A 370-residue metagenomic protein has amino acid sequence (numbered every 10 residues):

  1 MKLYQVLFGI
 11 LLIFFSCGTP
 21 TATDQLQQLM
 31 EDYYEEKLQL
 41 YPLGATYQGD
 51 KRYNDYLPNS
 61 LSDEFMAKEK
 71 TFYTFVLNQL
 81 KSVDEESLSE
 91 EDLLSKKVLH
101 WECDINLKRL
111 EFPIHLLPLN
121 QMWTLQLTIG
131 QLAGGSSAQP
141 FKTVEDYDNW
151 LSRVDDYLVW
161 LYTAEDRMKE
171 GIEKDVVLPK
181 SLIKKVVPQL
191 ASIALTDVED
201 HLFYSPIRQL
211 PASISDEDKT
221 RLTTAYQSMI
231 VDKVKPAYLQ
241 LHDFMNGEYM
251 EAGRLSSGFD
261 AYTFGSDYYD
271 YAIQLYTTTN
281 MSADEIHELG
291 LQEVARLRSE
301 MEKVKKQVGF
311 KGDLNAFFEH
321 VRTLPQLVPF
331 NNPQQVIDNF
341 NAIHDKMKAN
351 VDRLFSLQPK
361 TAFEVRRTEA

Functional and structural regions predicted by a protein language model:
K2-G9: Sec-dependent signal peptide recognition, specifically the positively charged N-region followed immediately by
F14-S16: C-terminal motif of bacterial Sec signal peptides marking the signal peptidase cleavage site
G18-A370: N-terminal maturation segment of proteins
